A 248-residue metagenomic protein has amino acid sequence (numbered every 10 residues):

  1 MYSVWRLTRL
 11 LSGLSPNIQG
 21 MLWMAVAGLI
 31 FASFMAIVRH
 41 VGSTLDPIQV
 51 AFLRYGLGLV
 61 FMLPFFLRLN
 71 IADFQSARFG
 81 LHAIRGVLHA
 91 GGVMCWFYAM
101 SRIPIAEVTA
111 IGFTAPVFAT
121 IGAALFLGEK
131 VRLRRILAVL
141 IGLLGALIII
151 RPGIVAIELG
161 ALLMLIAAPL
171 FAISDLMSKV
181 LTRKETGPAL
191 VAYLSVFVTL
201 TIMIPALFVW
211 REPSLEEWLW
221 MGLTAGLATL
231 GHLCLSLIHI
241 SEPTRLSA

Functional and structural regions predicted by a protein language model:
Y2, R6, Q19, T44-G91 (+2 more regions): Transmembrane alpha-helices of multi-pass small-molecule transport proteins
Y2-Q49, A156-V180, G226: Glycine-/small-residue-enriched transmembrane alpha-helix faces in small-molecule transporters and effluxers
Q19-A27, F66, I71-C95, L159-A167 (+2 more regions): Loop-to-transmembrane-helix transition segments
A36-R39, P47, M62, A156-P213 (+2 more regions): Transmembrane alpha-helical segments that form core, pore/gating elements of small-molecule transporters/exporters
V41, V50, R54, A99 (+7 more regions): Hydrophobic/aromatic residues within transmembrane alpha-helices of multi-pass small-molecule transporters
Y98, A115-L137, V209: C-terminal transmembrane-helix exit sites in multi-pass transporters
R134-I150, A167: Hydrophobic transmembrane alpha-helices of multi-pass small-molecule transport proteins
I238-A248: Residue-level detector of conserved catalytic or cofactor/ligand-binding positions in enzyme active sites
